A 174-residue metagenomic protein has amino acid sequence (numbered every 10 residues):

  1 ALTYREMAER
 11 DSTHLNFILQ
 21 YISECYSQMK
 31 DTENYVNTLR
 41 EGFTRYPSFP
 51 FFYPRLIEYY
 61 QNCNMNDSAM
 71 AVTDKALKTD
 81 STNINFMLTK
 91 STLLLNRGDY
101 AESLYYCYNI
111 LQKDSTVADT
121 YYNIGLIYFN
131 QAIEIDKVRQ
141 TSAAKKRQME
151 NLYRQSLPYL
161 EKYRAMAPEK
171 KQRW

Functional and structural regions predicted by a protein language model:
M7-A8, E41-G42, K75-A76, N109-I110 (+1 more regions): Canonical positions in the second alpha-helix
R10-D11, R45, T79, K113 (+1 more regions): Structural marker of alpha-solenoid helical repeat scaffolds
H14-L15, F49, N83, V117 (+1 more regions): Residue-level recognition of tetratricopeptide repeat
I18-L19, F52-Y53, M87, Y121 (+1 more regions): Canonical tetratricopeptide repeat
Y21-I22, R55-L56, K90, I124 (+1 more regions): Structural register within alpha-helical repeat arrays
M29-K30, N62-N64, N96-G98, G125 (+1 more regions): Short coil/turn linking the two alpha-helices of tandem helical-hairpin repeats
F129-K162: Short coil/linker segments at helix-helix boundaries
